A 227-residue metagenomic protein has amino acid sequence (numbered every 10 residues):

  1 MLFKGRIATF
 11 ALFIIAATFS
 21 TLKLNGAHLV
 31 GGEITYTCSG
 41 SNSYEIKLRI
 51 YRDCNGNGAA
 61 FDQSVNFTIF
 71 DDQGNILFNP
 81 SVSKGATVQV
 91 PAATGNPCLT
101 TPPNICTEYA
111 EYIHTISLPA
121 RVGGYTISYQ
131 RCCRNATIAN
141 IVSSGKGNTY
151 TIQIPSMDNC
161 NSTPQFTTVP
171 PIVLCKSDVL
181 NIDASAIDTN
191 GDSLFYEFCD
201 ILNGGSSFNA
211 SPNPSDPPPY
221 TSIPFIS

Functional and structural regions predicted by a protein language model:
M1-V30: Bacterial Sec-dependent N-terminal signal peptides
L24-S227: Long, compositionally biased, intrinsically disordered segments
